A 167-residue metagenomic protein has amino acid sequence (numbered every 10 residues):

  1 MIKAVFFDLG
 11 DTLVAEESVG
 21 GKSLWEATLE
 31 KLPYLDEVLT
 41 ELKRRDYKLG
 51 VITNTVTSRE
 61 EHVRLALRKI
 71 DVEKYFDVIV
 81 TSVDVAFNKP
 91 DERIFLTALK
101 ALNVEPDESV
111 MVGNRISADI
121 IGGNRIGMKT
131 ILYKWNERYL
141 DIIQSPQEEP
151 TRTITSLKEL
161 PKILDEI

Functional and structural regions predicted by a protein language model:
M1-E16, L29-L32, D36-I167: Asp-based, Mg2+/Mn2+-dependent phosphohydrolase catalytic module
G20-W25: Conserved phosphoryl-transfer catalytic core
